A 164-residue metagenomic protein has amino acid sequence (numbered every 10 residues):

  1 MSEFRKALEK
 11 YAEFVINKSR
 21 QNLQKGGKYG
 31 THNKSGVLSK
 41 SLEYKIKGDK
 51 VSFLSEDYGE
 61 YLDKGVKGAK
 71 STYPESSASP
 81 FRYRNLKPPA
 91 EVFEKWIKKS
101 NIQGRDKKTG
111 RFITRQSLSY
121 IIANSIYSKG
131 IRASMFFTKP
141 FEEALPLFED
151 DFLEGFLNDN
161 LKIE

Functional and structural regions predicted by a protein language model:
M1-G48: Charge-rich, low-complexity N-terminal segments
V37-E164: Charged, low-complexity interaction tracts
